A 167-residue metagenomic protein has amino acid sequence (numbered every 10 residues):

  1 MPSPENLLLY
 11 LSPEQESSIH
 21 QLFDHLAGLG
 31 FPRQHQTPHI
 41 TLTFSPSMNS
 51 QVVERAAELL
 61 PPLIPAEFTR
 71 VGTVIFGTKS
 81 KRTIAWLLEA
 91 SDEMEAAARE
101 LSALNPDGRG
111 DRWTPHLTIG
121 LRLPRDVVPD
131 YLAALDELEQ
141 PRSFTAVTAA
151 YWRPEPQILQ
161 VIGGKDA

Functional and structural regions predicted by a protein language model:
M1-T69, L88-T145, L159-A167: Basic, often amphipathic N-terminal segments
V71-K79, T145-Q160: Glycine-rich beta-strand-turn "strand-cap" elements at beta-sheet edges
S80-L88: Charge-rich, low-complexity N-terminal segments
